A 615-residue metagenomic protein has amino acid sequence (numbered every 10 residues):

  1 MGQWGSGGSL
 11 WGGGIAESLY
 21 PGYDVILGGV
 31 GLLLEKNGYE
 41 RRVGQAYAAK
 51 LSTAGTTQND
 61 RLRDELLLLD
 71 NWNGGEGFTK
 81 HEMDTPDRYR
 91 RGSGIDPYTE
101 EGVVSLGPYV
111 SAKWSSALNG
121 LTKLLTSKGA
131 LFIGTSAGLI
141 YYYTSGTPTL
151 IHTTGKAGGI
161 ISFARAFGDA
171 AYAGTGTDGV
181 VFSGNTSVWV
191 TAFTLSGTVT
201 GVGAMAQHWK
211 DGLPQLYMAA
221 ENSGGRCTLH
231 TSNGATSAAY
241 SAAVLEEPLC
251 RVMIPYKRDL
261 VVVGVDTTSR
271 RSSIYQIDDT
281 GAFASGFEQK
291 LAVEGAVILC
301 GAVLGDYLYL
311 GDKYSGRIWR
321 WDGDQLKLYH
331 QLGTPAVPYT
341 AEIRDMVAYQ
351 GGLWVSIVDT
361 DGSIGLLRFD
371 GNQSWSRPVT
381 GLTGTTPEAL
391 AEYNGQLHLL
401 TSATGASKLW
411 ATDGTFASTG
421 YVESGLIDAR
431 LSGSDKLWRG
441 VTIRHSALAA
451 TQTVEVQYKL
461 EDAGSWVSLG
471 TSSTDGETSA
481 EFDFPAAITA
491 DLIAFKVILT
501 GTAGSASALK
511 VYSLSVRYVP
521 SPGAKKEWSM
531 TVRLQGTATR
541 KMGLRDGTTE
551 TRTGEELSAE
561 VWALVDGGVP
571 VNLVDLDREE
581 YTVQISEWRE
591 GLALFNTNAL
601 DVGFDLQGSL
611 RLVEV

Functional and structural regions predicted by a protein language model:
G2-T153, D169-A170, G174-A192, A206-H208 (+9 more regions): N-terminal beta-propeller domains
G28, S183-G184, T231-S232, G371-Q373 (+3 more regions): Non-cytosolic beta-sandwich-type ligand-binding/adhesion modules
S116-L118, K156-G158, T198-G201, L245-E247 (+4 more regions): Conserved loop/turn at the beginning of each blade in beta-propeller domains
T149-G155, W189-S196, A238-V244, A284-L291 (+4 more regions): Beta-propeller fold detector
E288, P387-E392, T478-A486: Exposed aromatic-hydrophobic patches
H330-R344, N372-N394: Conserved blade-ending motifs and adjacent loop-strand segments that build the rim/top face of beta-propeller domains
T385-G425: Blade-level signature of beta-propeller repeat domains, shared across WD40, Kelch, NHL, RCC1 and BNR/Asp-box propellers
F482, V519-V615: Extracellular/virion structural assembly segments
